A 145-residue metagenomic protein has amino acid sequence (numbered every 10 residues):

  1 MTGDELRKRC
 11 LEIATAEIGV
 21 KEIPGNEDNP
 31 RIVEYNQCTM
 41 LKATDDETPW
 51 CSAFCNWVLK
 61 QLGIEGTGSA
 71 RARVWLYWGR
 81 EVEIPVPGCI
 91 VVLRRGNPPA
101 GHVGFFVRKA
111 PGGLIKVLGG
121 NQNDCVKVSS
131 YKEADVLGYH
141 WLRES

Functional and structural regions predicted by a protein language model:
M1-L62: N-terminal capping segments
D4-L11, I64-K127: ...with weaker cross-activation on analogous glycine-rich loops/strands in unrelated enzymes
I18, P24, A100-V103, L118-G119 (+1 more regions): Short glycine-rich loop/turn motifs that provide flexible caps or phosphate-binding loops at active sites
D45, N121-D124, D135-L137: Short C-terminal domain-edge/linker segments immediately following a structured domain
D46, A53, R71-V74, L137: Acidic, low-complexity intrinsically disordered regions
K127-E133: Short amphipathic beta-strand/extended segments with alternating polar/hydrophobic composition
A134-S145: Low-complexity, Gly/Ser/Thr/Pro-rich intrinsically disordered linker/tail segments
